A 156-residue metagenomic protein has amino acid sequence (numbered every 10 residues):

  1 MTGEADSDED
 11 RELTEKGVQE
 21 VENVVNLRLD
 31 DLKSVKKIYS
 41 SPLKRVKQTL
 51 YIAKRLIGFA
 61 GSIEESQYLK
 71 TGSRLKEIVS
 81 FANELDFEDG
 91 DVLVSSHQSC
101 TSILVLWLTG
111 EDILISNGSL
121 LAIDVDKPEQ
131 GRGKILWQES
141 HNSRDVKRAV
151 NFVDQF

Functional and structural regions predicted by a protein language model:
M1-S73, D112-I115, V125, N151-F156: Active-site-proximal alpha-helix that buttresses catalytic centers in soluble enzyme cores
G3, S102-I103: Short active-site-adjacent structural elements
R45, C100-T101: Alpha-helix capping/helix-boundary segments
T49-A53, I78, L104-V105: Hydrophobic packing residues within well-ordered alpha-helices of enzyme cores
K70-D86: Short phosphate-binding loop-to-helix
F87-S96: Generic beta-sheet signal
T109-V146: Domain-level recognition of soluble alpha/beta enzyme cores, biased toward histidine phosphatases/phosphomutases
